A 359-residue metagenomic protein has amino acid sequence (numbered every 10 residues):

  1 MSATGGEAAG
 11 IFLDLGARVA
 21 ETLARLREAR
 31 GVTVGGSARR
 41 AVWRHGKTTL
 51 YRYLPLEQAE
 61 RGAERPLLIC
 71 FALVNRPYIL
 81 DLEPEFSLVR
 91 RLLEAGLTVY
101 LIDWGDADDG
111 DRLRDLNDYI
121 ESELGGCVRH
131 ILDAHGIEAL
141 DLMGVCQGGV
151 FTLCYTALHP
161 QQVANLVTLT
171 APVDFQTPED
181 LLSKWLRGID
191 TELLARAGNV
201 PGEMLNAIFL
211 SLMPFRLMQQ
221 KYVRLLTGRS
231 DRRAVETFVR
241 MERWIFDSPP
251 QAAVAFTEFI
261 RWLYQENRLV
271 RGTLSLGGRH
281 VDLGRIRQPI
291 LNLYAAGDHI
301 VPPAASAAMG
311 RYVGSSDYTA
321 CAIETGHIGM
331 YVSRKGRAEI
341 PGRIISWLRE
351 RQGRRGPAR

Functional and structural regions predicted by a protein language model:
M1-G35, P357-R359: N-terminal targeting or regulatory segments adjacent to alpha/beta-hydrolase or S9 domains
M1-G5, I11, D133, I137 (+2 more regions): Alpha/beta-hydrolase-fold enzymes
G35-D108: Short, surface-exposed "cap/lid" segments of acyl-processing enzymes
R114-A134: Alpha/beta-hydrolase active-site loop
L140-V145, A295: Conserved alpha/beta-hydrolase "nucleophile elbow" surrounding the catalytic nucleophile
L276, Q288, P302-R311: Short alpha-helix in the alpha/beta-hydrolase fold that links the catalytic acid
I286, N292-Y294, D298: Short beta-strand/loop motif that positions the catalytic acidic residue of the alpha/beta-hydrolase fold
A320, E324-E339: Catalytic histidine-centered segment of alpha/beta-hydrolase-like enzymes
